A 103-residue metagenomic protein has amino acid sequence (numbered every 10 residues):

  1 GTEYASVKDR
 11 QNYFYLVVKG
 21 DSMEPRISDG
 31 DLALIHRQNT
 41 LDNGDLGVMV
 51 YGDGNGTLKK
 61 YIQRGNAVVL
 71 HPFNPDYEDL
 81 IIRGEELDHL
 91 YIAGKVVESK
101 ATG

Functional and structural regions predicted by a protein language model:
T2-G103: Acidic/glycine-rich C-terminal interaction modules and beta/coil loop segments that lie outside canonical DNA-binding
